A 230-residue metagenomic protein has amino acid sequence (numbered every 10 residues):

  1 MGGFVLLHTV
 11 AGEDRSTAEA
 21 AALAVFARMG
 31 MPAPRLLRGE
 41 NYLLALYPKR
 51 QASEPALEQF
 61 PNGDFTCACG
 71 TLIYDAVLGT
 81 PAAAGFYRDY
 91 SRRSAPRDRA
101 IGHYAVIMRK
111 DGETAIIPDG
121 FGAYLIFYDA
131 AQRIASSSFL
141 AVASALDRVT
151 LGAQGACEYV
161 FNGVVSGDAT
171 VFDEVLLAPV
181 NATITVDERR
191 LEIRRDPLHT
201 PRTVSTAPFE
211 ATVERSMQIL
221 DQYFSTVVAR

Functional and structural regions predicted by a protein language model:
M1-R230: Cysteine-centered catalytic environments shared across enzyme families
